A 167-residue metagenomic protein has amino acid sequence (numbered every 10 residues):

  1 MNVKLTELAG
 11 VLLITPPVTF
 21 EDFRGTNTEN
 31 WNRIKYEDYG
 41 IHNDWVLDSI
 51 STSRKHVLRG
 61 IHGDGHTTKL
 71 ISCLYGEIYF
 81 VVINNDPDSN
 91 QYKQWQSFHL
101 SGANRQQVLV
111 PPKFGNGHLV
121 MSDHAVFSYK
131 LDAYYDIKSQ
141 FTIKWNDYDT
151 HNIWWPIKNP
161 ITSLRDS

Functional and structural regions predicted by a protein language model:
M1-A103, H124, L131-S167: Non-catalytic, conserved peripheral segments adjacent to functional cores
L100-H124: Conserved metal-binding segment of the jelly-roll/cupin
